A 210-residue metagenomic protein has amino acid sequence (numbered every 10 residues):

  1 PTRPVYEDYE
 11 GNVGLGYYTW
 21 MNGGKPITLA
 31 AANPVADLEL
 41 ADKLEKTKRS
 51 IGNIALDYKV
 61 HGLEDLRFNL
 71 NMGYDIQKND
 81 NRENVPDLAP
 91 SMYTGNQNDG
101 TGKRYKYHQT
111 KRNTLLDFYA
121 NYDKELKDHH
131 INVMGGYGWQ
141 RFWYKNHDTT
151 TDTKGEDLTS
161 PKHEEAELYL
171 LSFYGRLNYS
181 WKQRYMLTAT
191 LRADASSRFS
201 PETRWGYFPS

Functional and structural regions predicted by a protein language model:
P1-I51, R67-S172, S180-W181, R198-S200: Surface-exposed loop/interface segments of Gram-negative outer-membrane beta-barrel transport/assembly proteins
T2, L187-T188: Generic secretory/membrane-interface signal
I54, G175, Y185: Substrate-binding cleft of carbohydrate-active enzyme catalytic domains
L56-V60, Y122-K124, Y179-W181, A189 (+1 more regions): Residue-level signature of outer-membrane beta-barrel architecture
G62-E64: Membrane-proximal first intracellular loop
P201-W205: Short glycine/threonine-rich loop-to-helix capping motif typified by GTGT followed within a few residues by an Asp-Pro
G206-S210: Feature captures outer-membrane beta-barrel proteins of Gram-negative bacteria and organelles
